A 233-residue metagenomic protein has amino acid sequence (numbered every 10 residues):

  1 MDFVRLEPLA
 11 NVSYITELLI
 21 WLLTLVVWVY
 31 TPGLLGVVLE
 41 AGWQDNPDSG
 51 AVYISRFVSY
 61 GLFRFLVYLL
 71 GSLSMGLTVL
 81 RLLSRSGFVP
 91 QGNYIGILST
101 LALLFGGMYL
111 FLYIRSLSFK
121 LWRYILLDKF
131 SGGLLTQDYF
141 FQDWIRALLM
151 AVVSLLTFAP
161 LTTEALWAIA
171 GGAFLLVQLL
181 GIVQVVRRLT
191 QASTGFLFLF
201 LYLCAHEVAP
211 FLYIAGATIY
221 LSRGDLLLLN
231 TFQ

Functional and structural regions predicted by a protein language model:
M1-I20, G71-I95: Long, highly hydrophobic alpha-helical transmembrane signal-anchor segments
M1-L6, D48-F63: Cytosolic juxtamembrane amphipathic/interface segments immediately preceding and feeding into a transmembrane helix
P8-V37, L110-I114: Hydrophobic alpha-helical membrane-embedded segments
I20-T24, R64-L82, G106-L110, I114 (+3 more regions): Hydrophobic alpha-helical transmembrane segments of multi-pass integral membrane proteins
G42-I54, V89-G96: Perimembrane loop-to-helix junctions flanking transmembrane segments
R85-F158: Alpha-helical transmembrane segments with an aromatic anchor "belt"
K129-I214: Hydrophobic alpha-helical transmembrane segments and adjacent short intramembrane/lumenal linkers of inner/organellar
L212-Q233: Juxtamembrane boundary at the C-terminal end of a transmembrane helix
